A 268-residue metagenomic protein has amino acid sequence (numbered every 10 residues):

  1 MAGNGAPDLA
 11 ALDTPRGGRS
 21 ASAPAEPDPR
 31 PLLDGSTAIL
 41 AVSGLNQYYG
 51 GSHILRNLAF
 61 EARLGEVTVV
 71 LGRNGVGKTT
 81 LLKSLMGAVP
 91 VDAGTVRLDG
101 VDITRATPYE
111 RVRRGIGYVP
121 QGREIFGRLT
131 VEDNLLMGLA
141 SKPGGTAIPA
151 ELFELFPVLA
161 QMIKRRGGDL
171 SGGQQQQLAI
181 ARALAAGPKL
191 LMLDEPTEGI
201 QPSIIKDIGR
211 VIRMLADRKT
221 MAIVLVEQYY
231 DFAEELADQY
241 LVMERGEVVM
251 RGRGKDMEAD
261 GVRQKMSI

Functional and structural regions predicted by a protein language model:
L71-R73: The feature captures the beta-strand-to-loop junction immediately N-terminal to the Walker
M86: Helix-to-loop junction immediately C-terminal to a conserved catalytic motif
P90, D102-R123, G145, P149 (+2 more regions): ABC ATPase NBD coupling module
G94-V101, R114, A147-I148, E154 (+1 more regions): Conserved ABC transporter NBD signature motif
L129, L170, A183-L184: ABC ATPase signature
A185-K189: A short, proline-enriched helix->beta-strand linker immediately N-terminal to the Walker B motif in ABC-type P-loop
K206-T220: Helical segment within the ABC ATPase nucleotide-binding domain
